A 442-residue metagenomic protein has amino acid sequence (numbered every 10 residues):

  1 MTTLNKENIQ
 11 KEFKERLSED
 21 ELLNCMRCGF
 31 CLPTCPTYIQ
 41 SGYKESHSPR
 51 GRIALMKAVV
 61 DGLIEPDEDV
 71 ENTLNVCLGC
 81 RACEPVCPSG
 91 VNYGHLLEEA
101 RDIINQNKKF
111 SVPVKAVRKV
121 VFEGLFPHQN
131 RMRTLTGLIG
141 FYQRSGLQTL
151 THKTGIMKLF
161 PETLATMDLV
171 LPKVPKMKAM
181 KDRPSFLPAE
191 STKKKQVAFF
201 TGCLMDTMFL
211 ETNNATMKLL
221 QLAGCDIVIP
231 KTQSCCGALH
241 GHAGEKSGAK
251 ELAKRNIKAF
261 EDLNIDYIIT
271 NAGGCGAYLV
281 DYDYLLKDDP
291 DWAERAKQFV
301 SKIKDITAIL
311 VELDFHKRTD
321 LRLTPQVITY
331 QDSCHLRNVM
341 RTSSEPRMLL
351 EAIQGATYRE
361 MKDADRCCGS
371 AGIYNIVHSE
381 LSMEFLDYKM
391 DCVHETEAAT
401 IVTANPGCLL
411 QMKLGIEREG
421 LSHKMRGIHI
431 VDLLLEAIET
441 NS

Functional and structural regions predicted by a protein language model:
M1-K14, Y38-N72, G90-V120, S422-V431: Non-heme iron-sulfur electron-transfer modules
K6-R27, K57-G79, R322, L381 (+2 more regions): Ferredoxin-like iron-sulfur electron-transfer modules
E19-Y38, D67, E71-V91, H335 (+1 more regions): Cysteine-centered iron-sulfur cluster-binding motifs in ferredoxin-type domains/subunits of redox enzymes
G29-P33, K44-S48, D226-I229: N-terminal glycine-rich anion-binding loops that anchor highly charged ligand groups
F30, G51, E65, D69-N72 (+8 more regions): Generic alpha-helix structural propensity
K44-H47, D61-N75, E84-N92, L125-Q129 (+3 more regions): Short coil/turn segments at secondary-structure boundaries
Y93-S442: Iron-sulfur cluster-binding electron-transfer modules in prokaryotic oxidoreductases
